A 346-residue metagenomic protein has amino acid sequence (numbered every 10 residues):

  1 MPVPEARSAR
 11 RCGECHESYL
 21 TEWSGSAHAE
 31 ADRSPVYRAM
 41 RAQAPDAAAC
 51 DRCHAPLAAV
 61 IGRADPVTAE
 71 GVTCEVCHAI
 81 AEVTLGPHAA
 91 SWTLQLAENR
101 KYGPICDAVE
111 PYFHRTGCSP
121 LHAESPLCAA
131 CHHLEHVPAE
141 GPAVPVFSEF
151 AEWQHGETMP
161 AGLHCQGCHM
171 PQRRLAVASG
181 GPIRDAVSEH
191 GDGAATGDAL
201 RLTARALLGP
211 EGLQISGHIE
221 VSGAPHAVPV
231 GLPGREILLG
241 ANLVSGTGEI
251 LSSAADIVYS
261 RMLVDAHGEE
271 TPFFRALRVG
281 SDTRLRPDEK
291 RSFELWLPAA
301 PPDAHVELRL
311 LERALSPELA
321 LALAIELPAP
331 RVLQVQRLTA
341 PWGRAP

Functional and structural regions predicted by a protein language model:
M1-A123, L127-M159: Sequence context of c-type cytochrome heme-c attachment sites
G62, H136, Q154-P346: Short, conserved sequence motifs used for protein processing/export or organelle targeting and for catalysis
